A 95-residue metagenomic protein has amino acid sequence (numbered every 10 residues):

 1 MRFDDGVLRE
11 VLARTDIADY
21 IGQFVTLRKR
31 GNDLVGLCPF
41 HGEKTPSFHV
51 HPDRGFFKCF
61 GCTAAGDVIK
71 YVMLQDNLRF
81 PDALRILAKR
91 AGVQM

Functional and structural regions predicted by a protein language model:
M1-M95: N-terminal structured subdomain of primase-like DNA metabolism proteins
